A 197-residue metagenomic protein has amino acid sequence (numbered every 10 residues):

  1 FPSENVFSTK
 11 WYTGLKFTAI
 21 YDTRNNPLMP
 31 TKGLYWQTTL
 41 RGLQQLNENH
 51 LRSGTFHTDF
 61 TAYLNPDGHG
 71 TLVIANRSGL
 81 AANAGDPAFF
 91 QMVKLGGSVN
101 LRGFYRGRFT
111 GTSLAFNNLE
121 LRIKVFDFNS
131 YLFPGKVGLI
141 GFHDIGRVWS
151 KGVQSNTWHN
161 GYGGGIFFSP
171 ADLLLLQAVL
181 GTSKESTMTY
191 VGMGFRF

Functional and structural regions predicted by a protein language model:
S3-S8, Y12-L132: C-terminal outer-membrane beta-barrel translocator/porin domains of Gram-negative envelope proteins and their
T13, G54, G135, N160 (+1 more regions): Exposed loop/turn and edge beta-strand positions of beta-sandwich/beta-sheet ligand-binding modules
L34-Q44, N76, R102-G107, L139-W149 (+1 more regions): Transmembrane beta-strand segments that form the barrel wall of outer-membrane beta-barrel proteins
H50, P87-F89, K151-Q154, Y190: Short conserved micro-motifs at the rims of enzyme active sites and ligand-binding pockets
L114-N118, P134-I140, G161-G163, L173: Active-site lining segments that contact anionic ligands and/or coordinate catalytic metals
R122-H159: C-terminal hydrophobic structural anchor segments that stabilize assembly/packing rather than catalytic chemistry
S155-P170: A short alpha/beta connector and helix-capping loop motif
I166-F168, S186-F197: Outer-membrane beta-barrel "beta-signal"
